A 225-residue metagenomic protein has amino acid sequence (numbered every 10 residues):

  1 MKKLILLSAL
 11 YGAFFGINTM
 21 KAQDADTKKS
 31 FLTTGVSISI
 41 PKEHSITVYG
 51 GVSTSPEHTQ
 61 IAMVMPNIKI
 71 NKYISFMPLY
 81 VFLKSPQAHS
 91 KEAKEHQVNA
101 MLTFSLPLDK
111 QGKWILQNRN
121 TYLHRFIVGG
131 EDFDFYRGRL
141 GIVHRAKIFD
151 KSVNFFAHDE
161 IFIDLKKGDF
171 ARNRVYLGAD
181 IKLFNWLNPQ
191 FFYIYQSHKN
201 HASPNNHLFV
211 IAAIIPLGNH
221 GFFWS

Functional and structural regions predicted by a protein language model:
M1-A25: Bacterial Sec-dependent N-terminal signal peptides
Q23-M77, F82-P86: Start-of-domain marker
Q23-S30, G50-I61, A88-K94, F126-D134 (+2 more regions): Solvent-exposed loop/turn segments connecting transmembrane beta-strands in outer-membrane beta-barrel proteins
T34, M63-V64, A100-L102, G138-I142 (+2 more regions): Membrane-embedded beta-strands of outer-membrane beta-barrel proteins, especially the hydrophobic/small aromatic
I38, I68, F104-L106, H144-A146 (+2 more regions): Residue-level signature of outer-membrane beta-barrel architecture
K42-T47, Y73-P78, D109-L116, I148-V153 (+2 more regions): Repeated loop/turn-to-beta-strand initiation elements of outer-membrane beta-barrel proteins
G50-T54, Y80-P86, F104-L106, Y122-F126 (+3 more regions): Transmembrane beta-strands of outer-membrane beta-barrel pores
L102-S105, N206-S225: Outer-membrane beta-barrel "beta-signal"
